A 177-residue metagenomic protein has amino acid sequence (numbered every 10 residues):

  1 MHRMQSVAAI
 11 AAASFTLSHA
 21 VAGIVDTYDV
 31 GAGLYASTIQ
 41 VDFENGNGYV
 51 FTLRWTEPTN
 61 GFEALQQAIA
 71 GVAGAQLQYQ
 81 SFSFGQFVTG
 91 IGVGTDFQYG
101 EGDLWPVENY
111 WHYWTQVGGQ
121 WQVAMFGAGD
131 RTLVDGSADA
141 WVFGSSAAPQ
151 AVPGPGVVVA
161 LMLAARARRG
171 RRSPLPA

Functional and structural regions predicted by a protein language model:
M1-V7: Bacterial N-terminal signal peptides that target proteins for export
V7-A9, M125: Short, functionally important structural connectors and interaction interfaces within domains
A9-T16: Bacterial N-terminal signal peptides
S18-A22: Sec/Tat signal peptide C-region and signal peptidase I cleavage site
G23-A151: Ubiquitin-like/PB1-type beta-grasp interaction modules and other compact soluble beta-rich domains
P153-R169: A short, hydrophobic C-terminal helix/tail in secreted or cell-surface proteins
R172-A177: Short, charged juxtamembrane terminal tails flanking transmembrane helices
